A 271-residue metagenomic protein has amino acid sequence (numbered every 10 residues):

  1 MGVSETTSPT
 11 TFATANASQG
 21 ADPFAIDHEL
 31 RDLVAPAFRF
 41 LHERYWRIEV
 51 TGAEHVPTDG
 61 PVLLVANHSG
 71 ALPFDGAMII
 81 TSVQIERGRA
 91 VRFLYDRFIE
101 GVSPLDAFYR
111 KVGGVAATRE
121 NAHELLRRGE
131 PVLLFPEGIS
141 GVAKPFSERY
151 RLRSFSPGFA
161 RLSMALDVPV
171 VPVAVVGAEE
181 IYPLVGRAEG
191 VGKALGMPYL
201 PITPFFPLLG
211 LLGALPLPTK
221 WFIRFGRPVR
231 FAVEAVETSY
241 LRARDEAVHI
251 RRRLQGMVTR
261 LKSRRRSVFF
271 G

Functional and structural regions predicted by a protein language model:
G2-L33, E124-G271: Non-catalytic C-terminal accessory region of glycerolipid acyltransferases and related lyso-lipid remodeling enzymes
E29-I48, E86-A90, S103-K111: A transmembrane-helix-recognition feature enriched in membrane-embedded lipid enzymes and envelope glyco-/phospholipid
A37-H68: Helix-to-loop junction immediately C-terminal to a conserved catalytic motif
L41-E43, P57, E86-G88, R127 (+2 more regions): A generic structural signal for short, non-catalytic loop/turn and secondary-structure boundary residues
R47, P61, A90, K220-F222 (+1 more regions): A residue-level signal for beta-strand positions that form part of recognition/binding surfaces within mature
E49, T118-R119, F155-F159: Amphipathic coiled-coil/heptad-repeat helices and related helical stalk/stem segments that mediate oligomerization
G52, Y95-D96, F135: A secondary-structure boundary/capping signal
T58-A122, R128, I139-L152: Catalytic core of membrane glycerolipid acyltransferases/transacylases, capturing the structured, soluble-facing
